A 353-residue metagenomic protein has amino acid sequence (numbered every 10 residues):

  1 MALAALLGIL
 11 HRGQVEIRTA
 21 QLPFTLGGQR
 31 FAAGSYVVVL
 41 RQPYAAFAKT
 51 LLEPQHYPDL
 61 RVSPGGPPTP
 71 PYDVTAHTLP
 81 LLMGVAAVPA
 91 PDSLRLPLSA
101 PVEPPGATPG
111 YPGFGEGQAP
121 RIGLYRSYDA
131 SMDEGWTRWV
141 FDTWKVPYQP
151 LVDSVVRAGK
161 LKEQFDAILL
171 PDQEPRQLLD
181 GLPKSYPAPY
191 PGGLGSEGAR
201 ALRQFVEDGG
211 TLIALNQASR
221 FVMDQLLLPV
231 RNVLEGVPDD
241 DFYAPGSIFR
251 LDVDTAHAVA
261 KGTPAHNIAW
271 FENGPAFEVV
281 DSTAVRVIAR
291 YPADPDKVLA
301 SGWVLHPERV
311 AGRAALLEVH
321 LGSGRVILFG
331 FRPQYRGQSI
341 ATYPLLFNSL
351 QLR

Functional and structural regions predicted by a protein language model:
M1-D296, A300-R353: Intrinsic-disorder/low-complexity accessory segments
